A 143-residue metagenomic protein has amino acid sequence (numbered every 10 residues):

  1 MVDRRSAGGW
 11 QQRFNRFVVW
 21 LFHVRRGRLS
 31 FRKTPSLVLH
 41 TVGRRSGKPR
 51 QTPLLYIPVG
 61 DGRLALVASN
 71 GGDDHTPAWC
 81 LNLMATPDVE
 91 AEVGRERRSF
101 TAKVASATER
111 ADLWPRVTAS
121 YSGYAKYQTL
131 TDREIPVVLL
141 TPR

Functional and structural regions predicted by a protein language model:
M1-S30: Extreme N-terminal tail/first-helix region
N15-V18, C80, P136: Alpha-helical structural signal
V24-R25, T52, A125: A generic local structural motif
R28-L29, Y56, L81: Short secondary-structure boundary/capping segments
T34-S69: Short beta-strand segments
S36, I135-V137: Short hydrophobic/aromatic beta-strand or adjacent loop that forms the aromatic wall/cage of a ligand/substrate-binding
N70-Y124, L130-E134: Short, structured beta-strand-loop surface elements
L139-T141: Short, well-ordered beta-strand micro-motif
